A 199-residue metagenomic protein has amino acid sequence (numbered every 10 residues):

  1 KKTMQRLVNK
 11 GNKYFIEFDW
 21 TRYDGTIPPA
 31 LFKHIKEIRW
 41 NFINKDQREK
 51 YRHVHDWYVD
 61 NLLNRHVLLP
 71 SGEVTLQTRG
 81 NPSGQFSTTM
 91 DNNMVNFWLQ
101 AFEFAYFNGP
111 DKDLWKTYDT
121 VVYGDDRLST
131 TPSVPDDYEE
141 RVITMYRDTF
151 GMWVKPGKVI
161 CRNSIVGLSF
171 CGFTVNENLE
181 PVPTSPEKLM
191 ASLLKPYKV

Functional and structural regions predicted by a protein language model:
K1-V199: Core nucleotidyl-transferase/polymerase catalytic module
